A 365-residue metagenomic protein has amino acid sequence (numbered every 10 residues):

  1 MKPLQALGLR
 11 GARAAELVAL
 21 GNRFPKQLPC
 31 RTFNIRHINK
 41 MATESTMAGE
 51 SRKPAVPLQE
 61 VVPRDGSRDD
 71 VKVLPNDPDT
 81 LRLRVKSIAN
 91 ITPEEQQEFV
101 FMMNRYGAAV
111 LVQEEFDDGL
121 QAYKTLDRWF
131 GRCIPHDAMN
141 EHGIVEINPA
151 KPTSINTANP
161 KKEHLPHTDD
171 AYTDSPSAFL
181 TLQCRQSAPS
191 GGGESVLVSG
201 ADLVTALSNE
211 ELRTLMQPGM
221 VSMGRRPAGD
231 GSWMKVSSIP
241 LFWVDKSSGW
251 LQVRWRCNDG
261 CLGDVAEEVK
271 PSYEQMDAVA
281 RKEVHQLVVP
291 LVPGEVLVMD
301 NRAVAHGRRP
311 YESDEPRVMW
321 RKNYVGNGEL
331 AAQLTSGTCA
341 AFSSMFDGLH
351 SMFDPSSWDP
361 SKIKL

Functional and structural regions predicted by a protein language model:
M1-T46: N-terminal mitochondrial targeting presequence
R10, N34, G131-P135, N140 (+2 more regions): Generic secretory/membrane-interface signal
G49-Q96, N104-Y106, I144-L365: Active-site environment of non-heme Fe oxygenases that use a 2-His-1-carboxylate facial triad
A108-A109, C133-N140, S190-G192: Short secondary-structure capping/junction motifs at helix and strand boundaries
V112-F116: Structural motif
D117-S154: Long, hydrophobic, well-ordered secondary-structure blocks that form the structural core and pocket-lining surfaces
